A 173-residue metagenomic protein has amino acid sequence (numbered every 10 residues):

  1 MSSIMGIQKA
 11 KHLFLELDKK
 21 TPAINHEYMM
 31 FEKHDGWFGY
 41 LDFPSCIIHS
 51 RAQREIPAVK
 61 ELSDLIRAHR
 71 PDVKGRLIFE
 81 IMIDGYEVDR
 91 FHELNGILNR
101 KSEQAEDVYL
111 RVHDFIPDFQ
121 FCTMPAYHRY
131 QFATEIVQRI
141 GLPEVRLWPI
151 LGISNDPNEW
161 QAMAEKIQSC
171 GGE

Functional and structural regions predicted by a protein language model:
M1, R139-L151: Short, basic, glycine/proline-bearing loop/turn elements
M1-N25, M30: Charged, flexible boundary elements
F14-D18, F91-L94, N155-Q161: Short, motif-level signal for alpha-helix interfacial/capping segments enriched in acidic residues and aromatics/proline
K20-P143: Covalent nucleotidyltransferase
I150-E173: Amphipathic alpha-helical
